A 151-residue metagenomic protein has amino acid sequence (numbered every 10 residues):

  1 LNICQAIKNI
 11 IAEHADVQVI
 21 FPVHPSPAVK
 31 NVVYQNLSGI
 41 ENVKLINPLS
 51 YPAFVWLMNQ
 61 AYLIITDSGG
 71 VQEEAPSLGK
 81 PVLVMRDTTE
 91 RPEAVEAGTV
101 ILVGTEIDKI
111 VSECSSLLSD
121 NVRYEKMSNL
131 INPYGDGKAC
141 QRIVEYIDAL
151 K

Functional and structural regions predicted by a protein language model:
L1-F21, S26-K151: Nucleotide-activated sugar donor-binding and catalytic core shared by glycosyltransferases and related lipid-linked
